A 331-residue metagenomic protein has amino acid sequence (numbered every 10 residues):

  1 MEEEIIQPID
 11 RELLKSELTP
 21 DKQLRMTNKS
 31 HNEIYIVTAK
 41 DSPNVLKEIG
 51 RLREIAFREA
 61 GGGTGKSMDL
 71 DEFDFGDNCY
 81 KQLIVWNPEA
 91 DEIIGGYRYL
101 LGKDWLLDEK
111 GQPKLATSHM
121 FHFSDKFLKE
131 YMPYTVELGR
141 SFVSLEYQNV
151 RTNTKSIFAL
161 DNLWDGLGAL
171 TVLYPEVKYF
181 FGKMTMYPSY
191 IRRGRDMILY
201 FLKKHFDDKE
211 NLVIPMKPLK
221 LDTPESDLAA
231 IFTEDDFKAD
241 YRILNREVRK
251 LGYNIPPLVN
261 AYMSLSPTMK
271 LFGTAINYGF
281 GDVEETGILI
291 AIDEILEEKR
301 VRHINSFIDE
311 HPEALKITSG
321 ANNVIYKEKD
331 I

Functional and structural regions predicted by a protein language model:
E2-K40: Conserved N-terminal entry element of GNAT/NAT acetyltransferase domains
M26-D71, F75, K81-L101: Short amphipathic alpha-helix that is part of the acyltransferase structural core
T38-D41, N87-E89, R98-K103, R140-F142 (+3 more regions): Short, flexible loop/turn elements at secondary-structure junctions
A60, S67, P267-N277: Short, well-structured beta-strand/strand-turn elements
T64, D104-T268: Acyl-donor binding region in acyl/amide transferases
D74-I84, L107, M269-K270, F280-T286: A short helix-loop-beta-strand connector motif used in the catalytic cores of GNAT acetyltransferases and, in some
K270-I308: C-terminal/domain-terminus segments
F307-I331: Short, cationic low-complexity segments
